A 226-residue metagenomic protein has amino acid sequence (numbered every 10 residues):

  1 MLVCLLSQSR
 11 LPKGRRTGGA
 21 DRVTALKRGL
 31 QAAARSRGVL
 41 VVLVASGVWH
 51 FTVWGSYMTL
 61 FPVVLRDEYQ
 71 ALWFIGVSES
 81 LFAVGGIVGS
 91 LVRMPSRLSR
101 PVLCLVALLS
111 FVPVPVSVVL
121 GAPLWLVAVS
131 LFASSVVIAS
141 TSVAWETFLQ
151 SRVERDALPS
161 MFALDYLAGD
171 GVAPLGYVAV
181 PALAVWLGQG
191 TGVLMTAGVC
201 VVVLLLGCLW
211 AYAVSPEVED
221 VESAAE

Functional and structural regions predicted by a protein language model:
M1-D21, L209-E222: Helix-loop junctions on the cytosolic side of multi-pass membrane transporters, especially the intracellular loop
R10-A45, E226: Juxtamembrane intracellular "pre-TM" segments in multi-pass secondary transporters
T17-D21, S56, S140: Residue-level detector of secondary-structure boundary/capping sites
A20, T24-K27, T59, S78 (+1 more regions): Alpha-helical membrane and juxtamembrane elements of multi-pass inner-membrane transport and channel proteins
L26-K27, V53, A144-W145: Short hydrophobic "helix-edge" motifs at membrane interfaces and signal-peptide entry regions
Q31-F82: Helix-loop boundary and gating motifs at the non-cytosolic
F61-E226: C-terminal transmembrane bundle of multi-pass solute transporters/carriers
